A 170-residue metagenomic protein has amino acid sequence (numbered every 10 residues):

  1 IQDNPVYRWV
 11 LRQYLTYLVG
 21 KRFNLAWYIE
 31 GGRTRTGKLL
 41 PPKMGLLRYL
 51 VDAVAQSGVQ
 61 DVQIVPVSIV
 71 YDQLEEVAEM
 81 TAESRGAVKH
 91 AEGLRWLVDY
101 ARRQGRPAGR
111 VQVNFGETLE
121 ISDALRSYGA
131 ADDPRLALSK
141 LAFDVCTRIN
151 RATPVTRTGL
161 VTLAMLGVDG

Functional and structural regions predicted by a protein language model:
I1-G170: Membrane-interfacial terminal anchoring regions of lipid-handling membrane enzymes
